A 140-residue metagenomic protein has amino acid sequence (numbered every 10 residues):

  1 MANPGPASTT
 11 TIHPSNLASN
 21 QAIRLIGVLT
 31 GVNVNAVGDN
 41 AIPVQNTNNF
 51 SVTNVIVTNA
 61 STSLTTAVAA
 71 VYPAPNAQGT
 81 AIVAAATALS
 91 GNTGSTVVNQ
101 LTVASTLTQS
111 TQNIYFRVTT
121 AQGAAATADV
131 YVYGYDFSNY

Functional and structural regions predicted by a protein language model:
A2-Y140: Surface-exposed, low-hydrophobicity beta-strand/loop segments enriched in small/polar/acidic residues
